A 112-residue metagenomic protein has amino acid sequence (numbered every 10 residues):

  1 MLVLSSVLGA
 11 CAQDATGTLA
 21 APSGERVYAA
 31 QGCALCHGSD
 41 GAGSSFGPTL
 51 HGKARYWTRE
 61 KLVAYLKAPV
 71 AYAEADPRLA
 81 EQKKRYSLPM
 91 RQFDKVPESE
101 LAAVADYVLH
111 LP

Functional and structural regions predicted by a protein language model:
M1-G9: Sec-dependent bacterial lipoprotein signal peptides
A10-A29: Electrostatic cytochrome c docking/interface patches
C11, C33-C36, M90: Disulfide-bonded cysteines in secreted/extracellular proteins and peptides
D14-G17, A42, H110-P112: Inter-heme linker and motif-flanking segments adjacent to c-type heme-binding CXXCH motifs in c-type cytochromes
A21-E25, G38-A71, S87-K95: Gly/Gly-Pro-rich "capping" loops immediately C-terminal to redox-active cysteine motifs in periplasmic/lumenal
G24, A30-S39, L62, V104-V108: The canonical Cys-X-X-Cys-His
P69, M90-R91, E98-P112: Thiol/selenol-based redox catalytic cores and closely related redox-interacting motifs
A71-P77: Proline-centered turn/helix-capping motifs that create local helix->coil transitions or kinks
